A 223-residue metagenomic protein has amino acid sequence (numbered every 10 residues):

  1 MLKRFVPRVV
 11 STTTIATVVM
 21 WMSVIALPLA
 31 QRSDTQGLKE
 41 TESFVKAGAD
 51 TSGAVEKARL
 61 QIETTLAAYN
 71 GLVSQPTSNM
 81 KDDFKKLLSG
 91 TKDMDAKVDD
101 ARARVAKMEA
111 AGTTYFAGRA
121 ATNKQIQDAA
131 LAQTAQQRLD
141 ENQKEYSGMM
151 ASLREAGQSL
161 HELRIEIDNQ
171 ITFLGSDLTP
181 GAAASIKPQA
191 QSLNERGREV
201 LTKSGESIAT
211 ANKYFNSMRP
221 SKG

Functional and structural regions predicted by a protein language model:
M1-R8: N-terminal secretory signal peptides that target proteins for export/translocation
T12-V24: Bacterial N-terminal signal peptides
P28-A96: Immediate post-signal-peptide N-terminus of mature secreted/exported proteins
S33-S43, G157, H161-G223: Long amphipathic all-alpha helical oligomerization modules
A54, A58-A68, A111, Y115 (+3 more regions): Amphipathic, well-ordered alpha-helical segments in soluble domains
V55, I62-T77, T91, V98 (+4 more regions): Secondary-structure edge/capping motif, primarily at the C-terminal ends of alpha-helices and the immediately following
G90-V105, E141-S159, R196-I208: Amphipathic alpha-helical coiled-coil segments
R104-K187, P220: Extended amphipathic alpha-helical interaction segments
